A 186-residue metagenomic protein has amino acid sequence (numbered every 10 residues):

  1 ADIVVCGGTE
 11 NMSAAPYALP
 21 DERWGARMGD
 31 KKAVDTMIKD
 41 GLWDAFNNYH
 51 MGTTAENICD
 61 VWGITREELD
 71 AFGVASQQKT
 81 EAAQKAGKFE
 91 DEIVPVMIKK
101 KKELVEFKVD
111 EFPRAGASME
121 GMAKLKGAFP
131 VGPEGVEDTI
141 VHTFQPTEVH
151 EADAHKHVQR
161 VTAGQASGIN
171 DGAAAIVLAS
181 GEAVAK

Functional and structural regions predicted by a protein language model:
A1-V4, F89: Short, high-confidence coil segments that cap the C-terminus of an alpha-helix and link into the following beta-strand
I3-I58: Flexible glycine-/small-residue-enriched beta->alpha junction loops that bind anionic phosphate/pyrophosphate groups
I38-D40, D60, H157-A163: Flexible glycine/proline-enriched surface loops and loop-helix/loop-strand junctions
N48-V74: Conserved thiamine diphosphate
E68-A185: N-terminal extracellular/periplasmic Venus flytrap/periplasmic-binding protein-like
